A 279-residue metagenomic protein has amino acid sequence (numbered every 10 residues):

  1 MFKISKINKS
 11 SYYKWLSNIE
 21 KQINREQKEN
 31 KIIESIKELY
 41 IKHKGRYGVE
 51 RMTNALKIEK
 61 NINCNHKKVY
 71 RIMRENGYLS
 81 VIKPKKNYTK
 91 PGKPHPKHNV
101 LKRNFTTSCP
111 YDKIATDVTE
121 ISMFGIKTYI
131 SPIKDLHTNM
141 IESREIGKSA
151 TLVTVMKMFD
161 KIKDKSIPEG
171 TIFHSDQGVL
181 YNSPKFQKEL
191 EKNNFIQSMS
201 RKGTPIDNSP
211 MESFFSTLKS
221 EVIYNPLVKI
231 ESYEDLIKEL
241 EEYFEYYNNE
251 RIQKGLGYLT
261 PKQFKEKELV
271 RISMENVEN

Functional and structural regions predicted by a protein language model:
M1-E20, K42, E239-L259: K/E-rich alpha-helical interaction surfaces of small helical-bundle regulatory domains
M1-F2, Y12, I36, M52 (+14 more regions): Mobile genetic element proteins and their domesticated derivatives, centered on retroelements and DNA transposons
I7-S11, K31, T154, K185 (+3 more regions): Generic alpha-helical secondary structure signal
S11-C109, T204, P261-V270: Basic, flexible linker segments flanking DNA-binding modules in nucleic acid-interacting mobile-element proteins
G92, S175-Q177, S183-P184, M199-K219 (+2 more regions): RNase H-like two-metal-ion nuclease catalytic core shared by retroviral integrases and related mobile-element nucleases
T107-E142, K148-A150: An active-site-proximal beta-strand-loop segment
I126, R144-S166: Active-site beta-loop-alpha junctions of metal-dependent nucleic acid enzymes, especially the RNase H-like/DDE
P184, E191-N193, L218-N279: C-terminal domain-tail junction helix/linker
